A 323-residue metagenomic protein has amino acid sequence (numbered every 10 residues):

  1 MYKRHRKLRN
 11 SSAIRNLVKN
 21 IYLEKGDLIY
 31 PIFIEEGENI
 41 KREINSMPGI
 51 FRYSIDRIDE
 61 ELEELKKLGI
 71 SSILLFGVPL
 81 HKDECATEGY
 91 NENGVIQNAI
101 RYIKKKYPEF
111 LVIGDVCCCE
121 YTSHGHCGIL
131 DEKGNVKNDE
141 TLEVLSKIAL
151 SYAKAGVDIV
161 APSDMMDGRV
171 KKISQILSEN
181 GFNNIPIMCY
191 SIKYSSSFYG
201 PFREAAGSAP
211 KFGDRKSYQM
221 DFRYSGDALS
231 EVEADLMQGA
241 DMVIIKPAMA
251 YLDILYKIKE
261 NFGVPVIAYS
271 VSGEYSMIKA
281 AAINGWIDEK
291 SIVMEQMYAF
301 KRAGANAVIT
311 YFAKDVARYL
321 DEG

Functional and structural regions predicted by a protein language model:
M1-K19: N-terminal amphipathic/basic leader segments beginning at the initiator methionine
S11, N20-I29, E35-G323: Alpha/beta enzyme core
